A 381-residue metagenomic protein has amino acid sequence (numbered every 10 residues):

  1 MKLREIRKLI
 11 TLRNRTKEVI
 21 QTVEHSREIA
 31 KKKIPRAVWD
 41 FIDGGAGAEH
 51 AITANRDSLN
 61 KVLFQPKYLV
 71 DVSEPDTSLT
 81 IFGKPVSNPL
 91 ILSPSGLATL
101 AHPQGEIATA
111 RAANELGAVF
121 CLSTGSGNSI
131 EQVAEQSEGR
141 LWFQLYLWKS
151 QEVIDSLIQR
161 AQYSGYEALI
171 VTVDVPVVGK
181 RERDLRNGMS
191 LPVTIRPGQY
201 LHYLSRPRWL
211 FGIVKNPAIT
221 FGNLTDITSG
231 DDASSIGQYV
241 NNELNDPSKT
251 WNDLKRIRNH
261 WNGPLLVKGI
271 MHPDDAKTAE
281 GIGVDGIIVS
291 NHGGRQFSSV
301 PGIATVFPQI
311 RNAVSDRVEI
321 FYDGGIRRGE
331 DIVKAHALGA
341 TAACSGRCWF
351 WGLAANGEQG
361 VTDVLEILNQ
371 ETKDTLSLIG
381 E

Functional and structural regions predicted by a protein language model:
M1-N60, T305-D323, R327-E381: Alpha/beta catalytic cores of nucleotide-metabolism and tRNA/nucleoside-modifying enzymes
K2-G83, G188-K249: An N-cap/entry alpha-helix motif that binds or orients negatively charged groups
G45, S123, Q144, V171 (+2 more regions): Active-site-adjacent beta-strand anchor residues
L63, S78-T80, P89-S93, V119-S123 (+2 more regions): Short, conserved beta-strand segments within well-ordered enzyme catalytic domains that often line or immediately flank
V86-G125: Glycine-rich active-site/cofactor-binding loop and its immediate structural neighborhood
L97, R111, Q132, Q136 (+2 more regions): Alpha/beta enzyme core
P103-Q104, S298-P301, N356-G357: Short, solvent-exposed loop/turn segments at secondary-structure boundaries
E115-Q136, R140-I154: A gly/proline- and charged-residue-enriched helix-loop-helix capping module
